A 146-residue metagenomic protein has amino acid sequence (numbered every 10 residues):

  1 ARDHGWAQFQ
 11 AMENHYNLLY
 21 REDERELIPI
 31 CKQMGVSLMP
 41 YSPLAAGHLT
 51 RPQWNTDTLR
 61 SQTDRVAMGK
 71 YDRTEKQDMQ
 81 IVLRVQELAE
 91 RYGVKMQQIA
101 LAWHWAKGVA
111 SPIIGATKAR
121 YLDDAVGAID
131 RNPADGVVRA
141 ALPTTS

Functional and structural regions predicted by a protein language model:
A1-E26, Q33, S37: Glycine/proline-rich, positively charged, aromatic-decorated active-site loop/lid region on the catalytic face
A1-G5, I28-I30, N55-R60, I129-N132: Short, hinge-like loop/turn segments at secondary-structure boundaries
D3-W6, G93, A106, D135: Alpha-helix termination/capping residues and helix-transition junctions
M12, C31, L38-Y41, V85 (+3 more regions): Conserved, mostly hydrophobic/aromatic
Y16-Y20, S42-L49, W103, K118: Glycine-rich beta-alpha junction loops
I30-E87, K107-A110: Glycine-rich, positively charged active-site loop/lid region within alpha/beta enzyme cores that binds and organizes
P43, R73-R131: Conserved short secondary-structure transition element at the edge of the structured enzyme core that lines
L122, R131-L142, S146: Extended hydrophobic/aromatic segments used for targeting, binding, or gating
